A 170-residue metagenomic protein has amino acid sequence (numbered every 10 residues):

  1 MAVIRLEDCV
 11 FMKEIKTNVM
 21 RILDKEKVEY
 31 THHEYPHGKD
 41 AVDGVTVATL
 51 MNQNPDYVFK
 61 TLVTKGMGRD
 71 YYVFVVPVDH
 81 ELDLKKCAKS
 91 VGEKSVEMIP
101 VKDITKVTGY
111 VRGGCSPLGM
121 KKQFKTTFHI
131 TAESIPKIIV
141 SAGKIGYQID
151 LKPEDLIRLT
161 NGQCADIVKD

Functional and structural regions predicted by a protein language model:
A2-D170: Extended, low-hydrophobicity, polar/charged segments
